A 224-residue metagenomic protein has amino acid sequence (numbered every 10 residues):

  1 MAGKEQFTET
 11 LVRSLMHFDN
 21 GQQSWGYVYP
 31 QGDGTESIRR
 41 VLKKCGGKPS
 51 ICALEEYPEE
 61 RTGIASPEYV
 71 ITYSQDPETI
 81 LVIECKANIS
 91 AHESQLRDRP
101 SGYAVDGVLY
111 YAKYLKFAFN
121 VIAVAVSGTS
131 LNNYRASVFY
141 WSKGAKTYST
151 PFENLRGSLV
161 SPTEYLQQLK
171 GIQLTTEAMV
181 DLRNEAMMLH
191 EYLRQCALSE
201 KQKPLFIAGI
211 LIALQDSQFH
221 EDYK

Functional and structural regions predicted by a protein language model:
M1-Q22: Nuclease catalytic cores
L11, L15, S66-E68, G107-Y111: Alpha-helical scaffold elements adjacent to nucleotide-binding pockets in ATP/GTP-utilizing enzyme cores
G26-T79: Active-site metal-binding core of divalent-cation-utilizing nuclease and nuclease-like domains
Y69-I71, T79-S94, Y111: Conserved catalytic cores of phosphodiester-cleaving nucleases, focusing on short active-site segments
N88-H92, L131, F219: Short acidic, S/G/P-rich loop/turn micro-motifs used as interaction or catalytic elements
Q95-K146: Nucleic-acid nuclease catalytic cores
T147-R156: Intrinsically disordered, low-complexity regulatory segments
S158-K224: Non-catalytic nucleic-acid substrate-recognition regions in nucleic-acid-modifying enzymes
